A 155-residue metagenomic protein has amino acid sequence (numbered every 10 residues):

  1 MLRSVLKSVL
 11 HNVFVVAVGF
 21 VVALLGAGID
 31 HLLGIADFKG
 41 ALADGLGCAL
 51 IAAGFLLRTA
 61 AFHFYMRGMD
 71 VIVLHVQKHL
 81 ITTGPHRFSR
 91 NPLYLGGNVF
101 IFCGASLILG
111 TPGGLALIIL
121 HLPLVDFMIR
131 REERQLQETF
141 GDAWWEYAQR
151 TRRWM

Functional and structural regions predicted by a protein language model:
M1-T83, G96-M155: Membrane-anchoring alpha-helices and their flanking helix-loop junctions
F88-L95: Histidine-centered phosphotransfer motif of kinases
